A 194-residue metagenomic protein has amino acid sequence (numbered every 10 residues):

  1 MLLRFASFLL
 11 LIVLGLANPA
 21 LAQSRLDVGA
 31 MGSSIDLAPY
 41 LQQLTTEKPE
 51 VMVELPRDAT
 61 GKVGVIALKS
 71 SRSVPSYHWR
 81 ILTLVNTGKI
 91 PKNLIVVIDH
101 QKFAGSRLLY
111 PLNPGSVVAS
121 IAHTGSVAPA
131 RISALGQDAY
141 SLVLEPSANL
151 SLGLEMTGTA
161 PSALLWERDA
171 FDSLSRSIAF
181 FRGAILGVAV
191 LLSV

Functional and structural regions predicted by a protein language model:
M1-F5: Positively charged n-region of N-terminal signal peptides that target proteins for export
A6-A17: Bacterial N-terminal signal peptides
L11, N149, G183-I185: Small-residue packing motifs within transmembrane alpha-helices
N18-A22: Sec/Tat signal peptide C-region and signal peptidase I cleavage site
Q23-I178: Soluble non-transmembrane domains of integral membrane proteins
S175-V194: Core alpha-helical transmembrane segments of integral membrane proteins
